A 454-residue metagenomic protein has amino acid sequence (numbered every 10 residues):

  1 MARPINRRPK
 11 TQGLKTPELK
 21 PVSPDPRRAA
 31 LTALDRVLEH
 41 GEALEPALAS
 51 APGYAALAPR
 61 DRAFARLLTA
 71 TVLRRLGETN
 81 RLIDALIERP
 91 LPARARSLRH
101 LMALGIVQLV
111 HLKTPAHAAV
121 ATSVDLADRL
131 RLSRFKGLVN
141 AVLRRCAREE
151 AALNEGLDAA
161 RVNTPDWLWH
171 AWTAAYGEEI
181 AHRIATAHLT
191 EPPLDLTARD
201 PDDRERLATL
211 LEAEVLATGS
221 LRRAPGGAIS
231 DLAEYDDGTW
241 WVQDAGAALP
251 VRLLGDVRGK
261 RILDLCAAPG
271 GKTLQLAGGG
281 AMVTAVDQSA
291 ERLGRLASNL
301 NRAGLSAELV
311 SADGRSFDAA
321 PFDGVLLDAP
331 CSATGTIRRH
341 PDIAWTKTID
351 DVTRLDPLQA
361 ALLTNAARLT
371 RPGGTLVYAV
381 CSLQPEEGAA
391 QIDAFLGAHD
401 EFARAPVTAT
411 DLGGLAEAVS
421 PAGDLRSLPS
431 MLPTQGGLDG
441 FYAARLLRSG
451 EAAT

Functional and structural regions predicted by a protein language model:
M1-T454: S-adenosylmethionine
